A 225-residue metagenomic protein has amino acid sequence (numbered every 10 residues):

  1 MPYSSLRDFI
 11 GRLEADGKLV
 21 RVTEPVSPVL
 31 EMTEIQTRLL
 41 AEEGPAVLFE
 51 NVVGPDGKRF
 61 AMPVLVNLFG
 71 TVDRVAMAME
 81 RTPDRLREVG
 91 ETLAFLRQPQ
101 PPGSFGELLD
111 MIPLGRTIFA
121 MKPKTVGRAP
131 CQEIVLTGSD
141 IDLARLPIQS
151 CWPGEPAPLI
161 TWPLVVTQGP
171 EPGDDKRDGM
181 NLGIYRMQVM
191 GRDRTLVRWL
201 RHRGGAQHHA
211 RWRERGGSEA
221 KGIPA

Functional and structural regions predicted by a protein language model:
M1-A225: Extended, highly charged
